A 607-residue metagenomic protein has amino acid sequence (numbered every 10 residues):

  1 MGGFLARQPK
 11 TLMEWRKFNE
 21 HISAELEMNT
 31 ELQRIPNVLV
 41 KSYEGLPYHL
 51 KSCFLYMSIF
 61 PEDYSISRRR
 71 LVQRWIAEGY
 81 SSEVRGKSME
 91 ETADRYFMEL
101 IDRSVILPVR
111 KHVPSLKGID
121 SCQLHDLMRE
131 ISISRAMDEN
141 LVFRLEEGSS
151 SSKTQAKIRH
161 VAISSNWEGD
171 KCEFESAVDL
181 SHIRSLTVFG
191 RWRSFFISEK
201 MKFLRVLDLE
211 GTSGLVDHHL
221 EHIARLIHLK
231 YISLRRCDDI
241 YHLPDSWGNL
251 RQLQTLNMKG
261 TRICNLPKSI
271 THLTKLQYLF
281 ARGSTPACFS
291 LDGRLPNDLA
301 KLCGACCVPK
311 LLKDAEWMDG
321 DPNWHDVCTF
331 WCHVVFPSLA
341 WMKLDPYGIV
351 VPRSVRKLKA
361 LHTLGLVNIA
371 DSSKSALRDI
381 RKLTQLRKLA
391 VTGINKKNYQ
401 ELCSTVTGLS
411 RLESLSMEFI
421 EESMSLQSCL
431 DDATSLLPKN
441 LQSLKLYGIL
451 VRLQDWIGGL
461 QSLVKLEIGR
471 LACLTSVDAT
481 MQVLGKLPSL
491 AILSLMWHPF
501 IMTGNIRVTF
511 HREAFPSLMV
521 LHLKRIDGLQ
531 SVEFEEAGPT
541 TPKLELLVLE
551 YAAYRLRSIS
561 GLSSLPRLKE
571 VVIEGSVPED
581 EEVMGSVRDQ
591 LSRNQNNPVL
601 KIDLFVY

Functional and structural regions predicted by a protein language model:
F4-C53, S58-L226, G248, K268-H272 (+4 more regions): Surface-exposed helical/coil interface segments that assemble multiprotein signaling complexes
V161, L186, L207-E210, L229-R235 (+13 more regions): Conserved hydrophobic beta-strand positions in leucine-rich repeat
N166, R191, T212-G214, C237-D238 (+11 more regions): Conserved "Asn-ladder"/turn position within leucine-rich repeats
V216, E221, K230-S233, I240-S246 (+1 more regions): Tandem repeat protein-protein interaction scaffolds, dominated by ankyrin-repeat arrays but also generalizing to other
D217-H218, H242-L243, L266, F289 (+5 more regions): Canonical leucine-rich repeat
G408-L409, L436-K439, Y447-G448, G458-Q461 (+7 more regions): A structural signal for short secondary-structure junctions
S435-D478: Beta-propeller domains
I526-Y607: Leucine-rich solenoid repeat modules
